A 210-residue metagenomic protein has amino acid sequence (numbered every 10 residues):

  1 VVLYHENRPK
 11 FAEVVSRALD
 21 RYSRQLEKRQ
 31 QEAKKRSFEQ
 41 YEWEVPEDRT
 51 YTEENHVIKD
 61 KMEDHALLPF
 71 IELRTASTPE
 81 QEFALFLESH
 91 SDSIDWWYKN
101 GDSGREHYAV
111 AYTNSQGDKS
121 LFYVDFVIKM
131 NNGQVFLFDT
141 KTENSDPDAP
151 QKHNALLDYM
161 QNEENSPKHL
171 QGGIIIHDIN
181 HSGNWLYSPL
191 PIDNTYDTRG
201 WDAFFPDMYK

Functional and structural regions predicted by a protein language model:
V1-K210: Electrostatic, structured charged patches in enzyme active sites and in nucleic-acid/phosphate-binding
